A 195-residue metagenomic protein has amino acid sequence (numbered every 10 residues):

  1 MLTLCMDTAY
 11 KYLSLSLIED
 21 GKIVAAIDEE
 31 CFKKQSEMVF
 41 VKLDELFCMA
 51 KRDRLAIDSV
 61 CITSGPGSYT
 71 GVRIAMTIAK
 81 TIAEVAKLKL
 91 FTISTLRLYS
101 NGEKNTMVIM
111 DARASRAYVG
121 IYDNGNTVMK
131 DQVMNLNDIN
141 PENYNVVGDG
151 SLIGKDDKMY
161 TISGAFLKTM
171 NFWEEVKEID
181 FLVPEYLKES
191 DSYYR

Functional and structural regions predicted by a protein language model:
M1-K22, K34, F91-R195: Oxyanion-binding and handling regions
F32-C48: N-terminal phosphate-binding loop and adjacent alpha-helix
L43-S59, N140-Y144: Phosphate/pyrophosphate-binding loops at sites that engage ATP/ADP/AMP, CoA/4′-phosphopantetheine, polyphosphate
S59-L90, T95: DPxDG-like acidic metal-binding loop motif
